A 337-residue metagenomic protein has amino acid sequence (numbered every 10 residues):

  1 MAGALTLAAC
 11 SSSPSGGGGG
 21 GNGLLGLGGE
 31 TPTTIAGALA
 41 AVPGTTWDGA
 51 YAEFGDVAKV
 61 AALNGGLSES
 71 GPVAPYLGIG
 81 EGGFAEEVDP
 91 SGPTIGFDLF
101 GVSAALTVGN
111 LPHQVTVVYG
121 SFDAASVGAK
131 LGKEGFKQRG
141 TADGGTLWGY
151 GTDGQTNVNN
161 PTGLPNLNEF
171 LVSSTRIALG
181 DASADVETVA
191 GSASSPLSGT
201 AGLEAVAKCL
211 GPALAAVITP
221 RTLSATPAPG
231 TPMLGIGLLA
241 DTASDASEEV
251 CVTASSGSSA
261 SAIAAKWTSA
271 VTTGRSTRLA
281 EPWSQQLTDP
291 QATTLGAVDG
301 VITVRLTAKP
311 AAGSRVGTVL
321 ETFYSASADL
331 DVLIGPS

Functional and structural regions predicted by a protein language model:
M1-G3: Sec-dependent N-terminal signal peptides
L5-A9: C-terminal motif of bacterial Sec signal peptides marking the signal peptidase cleavage site
S11-H113, G120-S337: Soluble, non-membrane globular domain cores that form compact, hydrophobic packing and curved binding surfaces
